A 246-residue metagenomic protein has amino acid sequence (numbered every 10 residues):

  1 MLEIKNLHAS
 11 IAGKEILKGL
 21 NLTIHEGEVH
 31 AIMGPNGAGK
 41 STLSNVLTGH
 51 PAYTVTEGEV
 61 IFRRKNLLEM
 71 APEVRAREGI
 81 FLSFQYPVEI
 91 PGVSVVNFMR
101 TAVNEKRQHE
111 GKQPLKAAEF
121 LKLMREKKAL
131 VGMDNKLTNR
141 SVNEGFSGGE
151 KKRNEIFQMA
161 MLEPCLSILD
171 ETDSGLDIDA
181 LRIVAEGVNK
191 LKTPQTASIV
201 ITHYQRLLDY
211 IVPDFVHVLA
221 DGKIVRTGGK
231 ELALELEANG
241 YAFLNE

Functional and structural regions predicted by a protein language model:
L2-I4, L17-G19: Conserved structural motif at the start of ABC-family nucleotide-binding domains
I24-E26: Conserved hydrophobic segment flanking the Walker A/P-loop of ABC-type ATPase nucleotide-binding domains
M33-P35: The feature captures the beta-strand-to-loop junction immediately N-terminal to the Walker
E59-R75, N143: ABC ATPase NBD Q-loop/coupling interface
L82-Y86, G92-Q108, F120-L123: Q-loop/switch helix immediately C-terminal to the Walker
M159-A160: ABC ATPase C-loop
I168-T172, D179: Walker B catalytic motif
F215, L219, K223-E246: Conserved beta-strand-loop-alpha-helix hinge in the C-terminal portion of ABC ATPase nucleotide-binding domains
